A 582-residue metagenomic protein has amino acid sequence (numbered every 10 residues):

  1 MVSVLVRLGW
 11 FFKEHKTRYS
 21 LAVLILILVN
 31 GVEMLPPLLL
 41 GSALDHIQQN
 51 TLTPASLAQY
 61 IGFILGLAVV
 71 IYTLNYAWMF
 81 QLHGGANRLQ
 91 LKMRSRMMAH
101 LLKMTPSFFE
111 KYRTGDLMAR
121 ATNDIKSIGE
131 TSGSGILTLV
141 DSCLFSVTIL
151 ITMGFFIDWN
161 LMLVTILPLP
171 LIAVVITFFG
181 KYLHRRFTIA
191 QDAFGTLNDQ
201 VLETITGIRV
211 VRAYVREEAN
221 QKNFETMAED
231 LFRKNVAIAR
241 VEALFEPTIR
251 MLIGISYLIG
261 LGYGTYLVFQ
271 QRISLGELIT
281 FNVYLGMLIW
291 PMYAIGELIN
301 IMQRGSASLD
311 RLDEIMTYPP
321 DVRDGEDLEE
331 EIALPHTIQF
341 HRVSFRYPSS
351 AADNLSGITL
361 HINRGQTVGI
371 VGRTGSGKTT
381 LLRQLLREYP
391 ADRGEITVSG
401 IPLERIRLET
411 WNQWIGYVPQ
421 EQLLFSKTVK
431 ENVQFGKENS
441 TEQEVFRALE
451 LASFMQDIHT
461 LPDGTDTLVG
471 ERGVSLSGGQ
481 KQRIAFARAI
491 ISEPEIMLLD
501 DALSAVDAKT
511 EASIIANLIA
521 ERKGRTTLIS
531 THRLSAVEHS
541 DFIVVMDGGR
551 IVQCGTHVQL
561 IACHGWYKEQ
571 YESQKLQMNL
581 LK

Functional and structural regions predicted by a protein language model:
G9, T17-L38, Y60, I64 (+5 more regions): Alpha-helical segments in transporter systems
E14, P106-S107, N123-S132, I136 (+9 more regions): An intracellular "coupling" helix at the cytosolic face of ABC transporter transmembrane type-1 domains
E14, R18-L28, S134-I189, G262-I273: Transmembrane helices of ABC transporter permease
Y19-L74, Q81, F155-N160, Q271 (+1 more regions): Transmembrane helix-loop-helix hairpins at lipid-water interfaces of multipass membrane proteins, especially the type-1
I64-I71, N75, L169-I176, E242-S256 (+1 more regions): Hydrophobic alpha-helical segments in the permease module
N87, S95-A119, N123-I125, D199-N223 (+4 more regions): Short intracellular "coupling" helices and adjacent cytoplasmic loop segments at the cytosolic face of multi-pass
A193, R216, R240, L288-I315: Cytosolic ends of transmembrane helices, especially the final helix of ABC transmembrane type-1 domains
E331-K582: ABC-type nucleotide-binding domain
